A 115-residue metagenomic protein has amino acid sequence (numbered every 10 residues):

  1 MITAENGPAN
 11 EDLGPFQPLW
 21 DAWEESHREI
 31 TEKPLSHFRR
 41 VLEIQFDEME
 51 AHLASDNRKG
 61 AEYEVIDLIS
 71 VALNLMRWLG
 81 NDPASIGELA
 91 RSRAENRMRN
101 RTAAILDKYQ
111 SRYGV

Functional and structural regions predicted by a protein language model:
M1-V65, I69-V115: Flexible "arm" and connector segments at domain edges
